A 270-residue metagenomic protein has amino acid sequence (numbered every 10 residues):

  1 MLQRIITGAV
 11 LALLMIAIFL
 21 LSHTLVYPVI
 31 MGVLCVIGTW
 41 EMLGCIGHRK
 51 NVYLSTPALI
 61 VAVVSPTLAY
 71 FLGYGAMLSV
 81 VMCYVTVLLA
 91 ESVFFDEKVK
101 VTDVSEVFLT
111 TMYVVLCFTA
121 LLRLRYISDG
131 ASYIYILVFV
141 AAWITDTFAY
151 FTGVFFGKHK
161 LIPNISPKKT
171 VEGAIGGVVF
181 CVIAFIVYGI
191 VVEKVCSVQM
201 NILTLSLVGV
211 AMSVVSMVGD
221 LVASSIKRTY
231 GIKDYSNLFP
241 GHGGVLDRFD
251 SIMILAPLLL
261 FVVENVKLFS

Functional and structural regions predicted by a protein language model:
M1-V210: Membrane-embedded alpha-helical bundles of polytopic integral membrane proteins
Y53-L54, S236, M253-I254: Hydrophobic alpha-helical transmembrane segments of integral membrane proteins, especially lipid-exposed positions
Y150-G153, K227, L255: Generic transmembrane alpha-helix signature in multi-pass membrane proteins, especially transporters/channels
A211-S216, N237: Transmembrane alpha-helix interface/packing and boundary motifs in multi-pass membrane proteins, characterized by
R228-S251: Interfacial loop-to-transmembrane junctions
M253, L258-F261: Hydrophobic alpha-helical transmembrane segments of membrane transport and translocation systems, primarily multi-pass
F261-S270: Juxtamembrane boundary at the C-terminal end of a transmembrane helix
